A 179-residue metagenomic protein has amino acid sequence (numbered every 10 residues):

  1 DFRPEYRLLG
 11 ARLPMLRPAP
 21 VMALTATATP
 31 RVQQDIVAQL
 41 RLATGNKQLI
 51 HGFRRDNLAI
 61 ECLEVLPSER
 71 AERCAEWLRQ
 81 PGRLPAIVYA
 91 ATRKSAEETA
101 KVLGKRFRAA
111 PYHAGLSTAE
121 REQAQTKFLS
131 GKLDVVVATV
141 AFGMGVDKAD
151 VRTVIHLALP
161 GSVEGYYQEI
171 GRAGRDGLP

Functional and structural regions predicted by a protein language model:
D1-P179: Helicase motor core with emphasis on the C-terminal RecA-like subdomain
